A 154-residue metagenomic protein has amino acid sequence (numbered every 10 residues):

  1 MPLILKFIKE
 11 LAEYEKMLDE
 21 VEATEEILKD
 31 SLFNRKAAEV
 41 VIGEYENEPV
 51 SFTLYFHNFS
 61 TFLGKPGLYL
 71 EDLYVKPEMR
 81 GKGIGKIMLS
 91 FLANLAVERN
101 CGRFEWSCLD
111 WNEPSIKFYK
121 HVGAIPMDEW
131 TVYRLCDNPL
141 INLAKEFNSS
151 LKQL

Functional and structural regions predicted by a protein language model:
L5-S31: Conserved GNAT-fold acetyl-CoA-binding loop/helix
K29-I42: A short helix-loop-beta-strand connector motif used in the catalytic cores of GNAT acetyltransferases and, in some
V40-I42, E48-H57: Conserved beta-strand in the GNAT
K65-P77: Conserved acetyl-CoA binding element of GNAT-fold acetyltransferases
V75, G81-N94, K117, H121: Conserved acetyl-CoA-binding loop-helix of GNAT-fold acetyltransferases
L89, A96-C108: Conserved GNAT acetyl-CoA-binding A-motif
A93, C101, K120-E129: Conserved acetyl-CoA-binding loop of GNAT-fold acetyltransferases
E105-S115, M127, R134-N138: Conserved beta-strand-loop-alpha-helix junction that forms the acyl-donor binding cleft
